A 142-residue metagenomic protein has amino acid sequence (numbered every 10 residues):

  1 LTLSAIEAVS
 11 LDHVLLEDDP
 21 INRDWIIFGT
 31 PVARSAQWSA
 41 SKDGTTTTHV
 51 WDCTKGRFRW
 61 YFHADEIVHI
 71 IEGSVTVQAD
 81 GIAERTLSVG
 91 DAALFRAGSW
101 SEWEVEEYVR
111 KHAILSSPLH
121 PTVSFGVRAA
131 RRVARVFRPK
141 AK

Functional and structural regions predicted by a protein language model:
L1-T45: A short, N-terminal "cap"/entry segment at the start of jelly-roll beta-barrel domains of the cupin/DSBH fold
G44-F62, A97: Conserved short histidine dyad/triad with adjacent acidic residue
C53, F62-V77: Short, conserved beta-strand element in jelly-roll/cupin
T54, A83, S99, E107-V109: A generic "binding-loop/recognition-motif" signal
W60, V77, K111-I114: Short hydrophobic/aromatic-rich beta-strand segments that constitute the beta-sheet cores of beta-sandwich/beta-barrel
G81-A97: Short acidic-glycine-tyrosine-enriched beta hairpin
E104-K142: Double-stranded beta-helix
